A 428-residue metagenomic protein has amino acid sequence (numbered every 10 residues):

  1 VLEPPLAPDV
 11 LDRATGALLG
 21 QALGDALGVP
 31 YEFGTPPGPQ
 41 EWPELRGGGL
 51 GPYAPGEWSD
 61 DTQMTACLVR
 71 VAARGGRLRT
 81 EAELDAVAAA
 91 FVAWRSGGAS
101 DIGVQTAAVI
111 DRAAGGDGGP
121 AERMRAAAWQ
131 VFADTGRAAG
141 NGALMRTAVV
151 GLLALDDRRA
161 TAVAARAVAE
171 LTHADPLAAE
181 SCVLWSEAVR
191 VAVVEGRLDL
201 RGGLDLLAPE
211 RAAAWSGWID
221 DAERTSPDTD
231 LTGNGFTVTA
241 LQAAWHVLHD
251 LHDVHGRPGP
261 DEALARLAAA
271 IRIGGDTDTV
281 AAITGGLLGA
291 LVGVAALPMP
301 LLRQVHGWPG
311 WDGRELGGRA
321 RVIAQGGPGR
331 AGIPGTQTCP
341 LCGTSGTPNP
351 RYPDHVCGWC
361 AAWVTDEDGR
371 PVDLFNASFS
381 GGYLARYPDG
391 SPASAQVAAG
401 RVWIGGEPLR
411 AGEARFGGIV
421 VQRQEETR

Functional and structural regions predicted by a protein language model:
V1-P334: Structured, active/binding-site neighborhoods that engage oxygen-rich ligands
M299-R303, P353-V356, P371-D373: Composition- and surface-driven signal marking solvent-exposed, interaction-prone regions in large proteins
G332-T338, P350-P353: Short metal-coordination and nucleic-acid-contact micro-motifs, chiefly zinc-binding Cys/His arrays
C339-C342, C357-C360: Short cysteine-rich clusters marking metal-coordination/redox-active sites
G346-P353, E367-R370: Short Cys/His-rich "knuckle" micro-motifs
A361-T365: Short Cys/His-centered divalent metal-binding micro-motifs
D366-R428: Long, charge-rich boundary regions
